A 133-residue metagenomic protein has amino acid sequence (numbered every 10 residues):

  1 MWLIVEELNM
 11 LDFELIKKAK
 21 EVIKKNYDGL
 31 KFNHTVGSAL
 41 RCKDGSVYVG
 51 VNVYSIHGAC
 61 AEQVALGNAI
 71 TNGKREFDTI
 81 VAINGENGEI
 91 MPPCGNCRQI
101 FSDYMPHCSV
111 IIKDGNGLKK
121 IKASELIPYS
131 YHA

Functional and structural regions predicted by a protein language model:
W2-G29, K74-A133: C-terminal binding/interaction regions
K31-N33: Short solvent-exposed loop/turn micro-motifs enriched in small/polar/acidic residues
T35-C42: Short beta-strand scaffold segments in enzyme catalytic cores
S46-V47: Hydrophobic "anchor" residues
V51-V64: Compact, glycine-rich, soluble single-domain proteins
G58, N68-E76: Active-site- and interface-proximal helix/loop "cap" or "latch" segments in soluble metabolic and energy-transducing
